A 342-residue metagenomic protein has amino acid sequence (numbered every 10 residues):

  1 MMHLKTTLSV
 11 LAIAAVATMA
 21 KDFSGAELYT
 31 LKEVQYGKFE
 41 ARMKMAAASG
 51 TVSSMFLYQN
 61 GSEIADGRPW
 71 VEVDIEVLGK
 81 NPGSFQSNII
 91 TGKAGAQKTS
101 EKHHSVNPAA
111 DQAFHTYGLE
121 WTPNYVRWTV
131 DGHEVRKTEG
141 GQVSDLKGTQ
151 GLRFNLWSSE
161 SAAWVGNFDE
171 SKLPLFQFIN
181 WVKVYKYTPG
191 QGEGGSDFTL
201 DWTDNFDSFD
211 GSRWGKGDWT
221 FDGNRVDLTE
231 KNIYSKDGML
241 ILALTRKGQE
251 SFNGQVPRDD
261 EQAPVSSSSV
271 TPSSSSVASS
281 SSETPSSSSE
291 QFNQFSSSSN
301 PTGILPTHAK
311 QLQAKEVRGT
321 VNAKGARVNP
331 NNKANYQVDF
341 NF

Functional and structural regions predicted by a protein language model:
M1-L8: Bacterial N-terminal signal peptides that target proteins for export
L11-A20: Hydrophobic h-region of N-terminal signal peptides that target proteins for export in Gram-negative bacteria
K21-V265: GH16 jelly-roll
P272, V277-F342: C-terminal outer-membrane/trafficking sorting elements
